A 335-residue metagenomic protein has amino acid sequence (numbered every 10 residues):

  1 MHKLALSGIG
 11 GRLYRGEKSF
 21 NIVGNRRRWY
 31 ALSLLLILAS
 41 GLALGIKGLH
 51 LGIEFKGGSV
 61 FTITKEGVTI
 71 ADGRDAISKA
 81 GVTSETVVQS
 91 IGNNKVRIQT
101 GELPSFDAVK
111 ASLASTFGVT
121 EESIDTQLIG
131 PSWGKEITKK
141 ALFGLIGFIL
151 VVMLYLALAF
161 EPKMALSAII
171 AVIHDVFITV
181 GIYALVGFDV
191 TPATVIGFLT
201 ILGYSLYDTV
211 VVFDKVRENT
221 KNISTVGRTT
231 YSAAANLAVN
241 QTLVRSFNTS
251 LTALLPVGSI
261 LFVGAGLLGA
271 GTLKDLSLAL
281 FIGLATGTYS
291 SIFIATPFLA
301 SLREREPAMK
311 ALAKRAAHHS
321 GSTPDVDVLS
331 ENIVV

Functional and structural regions predicted by a protein language model:
M1-V335: A structural signal for conserved, well-ordered secondary-structure elements that form binding/interaction cores
